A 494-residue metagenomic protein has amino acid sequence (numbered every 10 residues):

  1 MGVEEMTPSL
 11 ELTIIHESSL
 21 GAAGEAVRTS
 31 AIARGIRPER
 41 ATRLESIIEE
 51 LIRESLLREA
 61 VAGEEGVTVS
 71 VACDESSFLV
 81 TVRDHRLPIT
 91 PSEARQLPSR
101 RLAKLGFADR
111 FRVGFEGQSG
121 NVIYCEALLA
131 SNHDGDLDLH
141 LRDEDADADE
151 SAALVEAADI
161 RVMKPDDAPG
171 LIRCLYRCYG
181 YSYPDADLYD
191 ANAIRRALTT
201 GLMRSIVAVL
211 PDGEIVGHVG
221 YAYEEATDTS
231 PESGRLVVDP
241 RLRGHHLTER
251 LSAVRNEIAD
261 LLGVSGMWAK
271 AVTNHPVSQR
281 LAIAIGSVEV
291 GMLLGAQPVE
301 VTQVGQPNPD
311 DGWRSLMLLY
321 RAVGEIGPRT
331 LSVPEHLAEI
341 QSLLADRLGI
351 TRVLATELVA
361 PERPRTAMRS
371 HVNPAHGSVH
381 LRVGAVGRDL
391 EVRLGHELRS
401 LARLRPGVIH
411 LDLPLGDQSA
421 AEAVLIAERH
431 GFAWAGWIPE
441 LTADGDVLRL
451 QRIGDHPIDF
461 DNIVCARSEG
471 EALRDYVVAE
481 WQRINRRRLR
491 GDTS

Functional and structural regions predicted by a protein language model:
H16-S30, E150-Y189, V207-V209, E232 (+4 more regions): Short amphipathic alpha-helix that is part of the acyltransferase structural core
P38-G63: Conserved ATP-binding N-box helix of the HATPase_c
L57-V67, R195-V207, P211-G217, E232 (+4 more regions): A short helix-loop-beta-strand connector motif used in the catalytic cores of GNAT acetyltransferases and, in some
S76-R101: Glycine-rich/acidic phosphate-handling loop/turn and adjacent ATP-lid/helix of nucleotide-binding kinase/ATPase domains
R100, V238, G244-A259, G266-A269 (+1 more regions): Conserved acetyl-CoA-binding loop-helix of GNAT-fold acetyltransferases
G120-N121, A259-T273, L404-P414: Conserved GNAT acetyl-CoA-binding A-motif
P165-A168, I172-P240, M368-G377, G384-D389 (+3 more regions): A conserved beta-strand-loop-helix scaffold within acyl/acetyltransferase catalytic domains
K270, G286-N308, A433-G445: Conserved catalytic-core motifs of GNAT/GCN5-like acyltransferases
